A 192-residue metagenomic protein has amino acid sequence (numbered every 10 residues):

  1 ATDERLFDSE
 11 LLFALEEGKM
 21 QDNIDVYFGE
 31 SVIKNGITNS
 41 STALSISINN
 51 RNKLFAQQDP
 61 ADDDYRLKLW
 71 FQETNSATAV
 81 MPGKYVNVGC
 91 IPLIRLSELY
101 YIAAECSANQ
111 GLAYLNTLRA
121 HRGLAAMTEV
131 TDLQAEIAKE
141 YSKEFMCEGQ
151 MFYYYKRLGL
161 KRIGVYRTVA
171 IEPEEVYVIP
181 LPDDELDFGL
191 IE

Functional and structural regions predicted by a protein language model:
A1-N39, I46, F55-E192: Acidic/polar-rich alpha-helix caps and helix-coil junctions
